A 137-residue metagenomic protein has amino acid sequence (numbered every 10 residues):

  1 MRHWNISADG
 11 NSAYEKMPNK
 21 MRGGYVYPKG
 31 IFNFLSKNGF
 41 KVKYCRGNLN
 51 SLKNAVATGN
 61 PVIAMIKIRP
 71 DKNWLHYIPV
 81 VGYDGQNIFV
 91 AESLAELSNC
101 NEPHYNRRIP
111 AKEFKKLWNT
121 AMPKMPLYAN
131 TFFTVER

Functional and structural regions predicted by a protein language model:
M1-Y44, M125-R137: Cysteine-nucleophile protease catalytic domains, especially the papain-like/related folds used in DUB/UBL proteases
P18-M21, A57, P61, Y83-R137: Noncatalytic regulatory segments and standalone regulatory/sensor domains
V26, G30-F34, S51, P79 (+1 more regions): Extracytoplasmic/secreted proteins, especially bacterial periplasmic and envelope-associated proteins
K37-K53, T58: C-terminal domain-closing interface element
A64-R69: Short beta-strand segments that buttress and anchor functional surface loops
N73-I78: Short, surface-exposed coil-to-beta transition loops
